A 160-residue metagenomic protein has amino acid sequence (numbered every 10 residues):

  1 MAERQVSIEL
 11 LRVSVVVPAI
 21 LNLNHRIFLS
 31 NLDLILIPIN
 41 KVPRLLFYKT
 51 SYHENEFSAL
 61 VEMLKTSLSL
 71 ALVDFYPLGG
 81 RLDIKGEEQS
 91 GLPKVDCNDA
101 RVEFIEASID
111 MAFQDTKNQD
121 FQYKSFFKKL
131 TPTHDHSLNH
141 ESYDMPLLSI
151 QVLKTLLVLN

Functional and structural regions predicted by a protein language model:
M1-N160: Non-catalytic N-terminal regions of enzymes
